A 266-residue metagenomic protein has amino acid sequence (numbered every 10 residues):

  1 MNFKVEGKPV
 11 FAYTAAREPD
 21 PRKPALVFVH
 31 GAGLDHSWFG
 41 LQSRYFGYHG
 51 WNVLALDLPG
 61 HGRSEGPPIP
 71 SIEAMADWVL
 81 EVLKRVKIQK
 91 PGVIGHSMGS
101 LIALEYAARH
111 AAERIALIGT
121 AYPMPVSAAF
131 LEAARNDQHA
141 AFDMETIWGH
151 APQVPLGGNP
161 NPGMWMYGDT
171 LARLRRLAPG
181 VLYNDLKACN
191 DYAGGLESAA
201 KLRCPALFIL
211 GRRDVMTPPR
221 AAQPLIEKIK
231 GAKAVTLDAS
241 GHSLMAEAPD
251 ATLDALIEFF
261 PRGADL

Functional and structural regions predicted by a protein language model:
V5-K8, Y13, G40-Y48, N52-M98 (+1 more regions): Active-site loop/oxyanion-hole signature of alpha/beta-hydrolase fold enzymes
V10-R22: Short beta-strand-to-loop junctions in surface cap/lid or active-site-entrance loops
G31-L34: Active-site glycine-rich loops that stabilize anionic/oxyanionic intermediates across multiple enzyme folds
L101-E145: Flexible "cap/lid" loop of the alpha/beta hydrolase fold
E132-K201: Conserved alpha/beta-hydrolase catalytic His-Asp/Glu region
L202, F208-L210, D214: Short beta-strand/loop motif that positions the catalytic acidic residue of the alpha/beta-hydrolase fold
V215-A221: Conserved alpha/beta-hydrolase "acid-adjacent" motif
A232-L266: Catalytic active-site module of serine/aspartate enzymes centered on a nucleophile-bearing elbow/loop
